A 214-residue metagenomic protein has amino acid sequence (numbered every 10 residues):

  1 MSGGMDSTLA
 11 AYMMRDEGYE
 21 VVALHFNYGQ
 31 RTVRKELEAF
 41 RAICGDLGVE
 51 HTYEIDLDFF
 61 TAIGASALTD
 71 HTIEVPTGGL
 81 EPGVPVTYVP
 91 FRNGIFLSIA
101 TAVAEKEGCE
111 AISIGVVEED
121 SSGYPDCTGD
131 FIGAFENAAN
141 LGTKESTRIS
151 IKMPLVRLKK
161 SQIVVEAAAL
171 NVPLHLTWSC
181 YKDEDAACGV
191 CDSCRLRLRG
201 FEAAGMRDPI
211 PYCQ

Functional and structural regions predicted by a protein language model:
M1-L170: ATP-dependent adenylation/nucleotidyltransferase module used to activate substrates
T77, V172, R199-A203: A polyampholytic, Gly/Pro-enriched intrinsically disordered region
S98, W178-R199: Local cysteine-cluster metal-coordination motifs and their immediate loop/turn environment, predominantly Fe-S cluster
T143, E202-G205: Short amphipathic alpha-helical interaction/hinge segments
A167-A169, L174-D183: Short, intrinsically disordered, charge-biased short linear motifs at domain edges
D183-E184, A204-Q214: Short cysteine/histidine-rich metal-coordination sites, predominantly Zn2+-binding motifs
